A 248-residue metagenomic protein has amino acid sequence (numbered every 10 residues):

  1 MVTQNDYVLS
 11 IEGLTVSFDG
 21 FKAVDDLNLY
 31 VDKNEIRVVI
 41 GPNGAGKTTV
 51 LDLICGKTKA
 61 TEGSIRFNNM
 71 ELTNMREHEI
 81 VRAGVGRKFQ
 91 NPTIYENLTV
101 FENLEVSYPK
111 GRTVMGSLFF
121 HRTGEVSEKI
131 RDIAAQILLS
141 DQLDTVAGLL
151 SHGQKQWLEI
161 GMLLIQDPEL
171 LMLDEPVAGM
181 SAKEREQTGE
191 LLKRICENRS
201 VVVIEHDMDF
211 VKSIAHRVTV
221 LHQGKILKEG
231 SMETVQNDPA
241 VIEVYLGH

Functional and structural regions predicted by a protein language model:
I40-P42: The feature captures the beta-strand-to-loop junction immediately N-terminal to the Walker
C55: Helix-to-loop junction immediately C-terminal to a conserved catalytic motif
T73-N74, I133-Q154: Conserved ABC nucleotide-binding domain
L171-E175: Catalytic Walker B motif of ABC-type/P-loop ATPase nucleotide-binding domains
V211-S213: A short, surface-exposed alpha-helical micro-motif characterized by mixed small hydrophobic and charged/polar residues
